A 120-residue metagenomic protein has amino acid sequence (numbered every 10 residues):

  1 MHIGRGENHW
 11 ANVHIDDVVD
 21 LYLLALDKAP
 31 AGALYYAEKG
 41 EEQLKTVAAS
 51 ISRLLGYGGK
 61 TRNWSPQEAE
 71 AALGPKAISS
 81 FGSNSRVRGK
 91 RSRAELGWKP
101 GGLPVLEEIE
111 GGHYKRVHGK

Functional and structural regions predicted by a protein language model:
M1-V13, D17, L21: A conserved pocket-lining segment of Rossmann-fold NAD(P)-dependent short-chain dehydrogenase/reductase
N8, Q67, E107-E108: Positions that flank functional sites
V13, E42, V87, L103: Residue-level signal for the nucleotide or nucleotide-sugar donor/cofactor binding architecture
D16-D27, I109-H113: Two-component system phosphotransfer/interaction surface
L21-A77, V117: Mid/C-terminal beta-alpha module of Rossmann-like enzyme folds, strongest in SDR-family dehydrogenases/epimerases
K45, A49, E70-K99: Conserved C-terminal active-site "lid" loop/helix of NAD(P)H-dependent oxidoreductases that clamps the redox cofactor
T61, G101-G102: A generic structural-conservation signal
L103-K120: Amphipathic terminal alpha-helices
